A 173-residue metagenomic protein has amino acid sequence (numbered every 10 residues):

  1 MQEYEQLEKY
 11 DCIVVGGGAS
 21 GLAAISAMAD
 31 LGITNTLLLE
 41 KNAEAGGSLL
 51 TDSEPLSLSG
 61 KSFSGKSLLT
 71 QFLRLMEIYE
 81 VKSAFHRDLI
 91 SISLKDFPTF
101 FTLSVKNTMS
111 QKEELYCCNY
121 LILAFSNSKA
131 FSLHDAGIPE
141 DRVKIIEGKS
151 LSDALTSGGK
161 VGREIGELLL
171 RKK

Functional and structural regions predicted by a protein language model:
M1-I13, L31, S83-D153: FAD-binding core/adjacent interface of flavoenzyme oxidoreductases
Y4, Y10-V81, D141-I145, L168: Beta1-alpha1 glycine-rich phosphate/pyrophosphate-binding loop at the start of Rossmann-like nucleotide-binding domains
A27, I145-K173: A conserved FAD-binding loop/helix module that cradles the flavin
T34-T36, T51, T70, T99-T102 (+2 more regions): Residue-identity detector for threonine
G65-T70, Q111-Y120, L170-K173: Short, basic, helix/turn surface patches
S67-T70, R74, R87, T156 (+1 more regions): Short, contiguous clusters of charged residues that form electrostatic/catalytic patches at enzyme active sites, used
